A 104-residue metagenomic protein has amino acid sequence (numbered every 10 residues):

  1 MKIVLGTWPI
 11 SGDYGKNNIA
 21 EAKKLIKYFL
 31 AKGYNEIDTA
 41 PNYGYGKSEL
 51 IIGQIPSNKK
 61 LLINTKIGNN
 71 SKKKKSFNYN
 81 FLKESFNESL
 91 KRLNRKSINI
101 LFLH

Functional and structural regions predicted by a protein language model:
M1-L62: N-terminal binding-site loop/beta-alpha segment at the start of enzyme catalytic domains that lines or forms
W8-A20, I67-K83: Active-site mouth loops of central-metabolism enzymes
K27, K74-H104: Glycine/proline-rich, positively charged, aromatic-decorated active-site loop/lid region on the catalytic face
G33-D38, I67-G68, R92-S97: Short C-terminal domain-edge/linker segments immediately following a structured domain
K59-K73, L101-H104: A short, structured active-site edge motif that brings together acidic residues
